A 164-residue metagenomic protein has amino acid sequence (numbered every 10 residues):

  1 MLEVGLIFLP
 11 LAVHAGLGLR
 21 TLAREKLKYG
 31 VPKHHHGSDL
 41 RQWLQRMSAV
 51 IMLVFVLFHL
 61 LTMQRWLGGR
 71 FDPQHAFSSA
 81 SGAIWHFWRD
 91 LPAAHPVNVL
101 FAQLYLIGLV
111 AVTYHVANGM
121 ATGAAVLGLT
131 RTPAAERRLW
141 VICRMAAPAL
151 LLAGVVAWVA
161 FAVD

Functional and structural regions predicted by a protein language model:
M1-D164: Membrane-embedded alpha-helical bundles that constitute the cytochrome b-like, heme-associated redox core of multi-pass
